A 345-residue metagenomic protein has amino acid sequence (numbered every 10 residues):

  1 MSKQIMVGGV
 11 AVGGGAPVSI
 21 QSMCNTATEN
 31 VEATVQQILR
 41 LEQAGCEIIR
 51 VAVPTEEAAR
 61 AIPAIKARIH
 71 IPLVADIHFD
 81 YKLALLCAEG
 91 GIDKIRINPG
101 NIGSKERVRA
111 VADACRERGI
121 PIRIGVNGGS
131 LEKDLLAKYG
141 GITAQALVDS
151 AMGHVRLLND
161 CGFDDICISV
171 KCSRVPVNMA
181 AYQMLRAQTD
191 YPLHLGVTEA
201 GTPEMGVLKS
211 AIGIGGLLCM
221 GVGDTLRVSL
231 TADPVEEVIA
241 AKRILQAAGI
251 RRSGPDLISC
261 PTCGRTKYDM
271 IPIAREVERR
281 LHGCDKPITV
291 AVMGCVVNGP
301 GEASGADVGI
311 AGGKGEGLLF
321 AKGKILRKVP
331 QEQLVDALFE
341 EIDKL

Functional and structural regions predicted by a protein language model:
M1-M23, R116, R279: N-terminal amphipathic alpha-helix/helix-capping segment at the start of soluble metabolic enzymes
G15-A33, A52-P54, I71-F79, L135-V148 (+1 more regions): Active-site mouth loops of central-metabolism enzymes
V18-C24, I49-V51, L73-I77, I95-I97 (+6 more regions): Hydrophobic faces of well-ordered beta-strands that scaffold small-molecule active sites in alpha/beta enzyme cores
N25, V31, E42-R68, R96-S104 (+1 more regions): Glycine-rich, proline-tolerant flexible connector loops at the mouths of alpha/beta enzymes
T55-I77, A110-I122, Y182-L193, V277-R279: Alpha-helix-loop-beta-strand connector modules within alpha/beta enzyme cores
R68-I71, A88-I95, R116-G119, R186-P192 (+3 more regions): Glycine-enriched alpha-helix->loop->beta-strand junction motifs that scaffold or abut catalytic
K82-R123: Hydrophobic or amphipathic alpha-helical targeting/insertion segments
N127-S130, L135-H282: Catalytic alpha/beta core domains of metabolic enzymes, predominantly
